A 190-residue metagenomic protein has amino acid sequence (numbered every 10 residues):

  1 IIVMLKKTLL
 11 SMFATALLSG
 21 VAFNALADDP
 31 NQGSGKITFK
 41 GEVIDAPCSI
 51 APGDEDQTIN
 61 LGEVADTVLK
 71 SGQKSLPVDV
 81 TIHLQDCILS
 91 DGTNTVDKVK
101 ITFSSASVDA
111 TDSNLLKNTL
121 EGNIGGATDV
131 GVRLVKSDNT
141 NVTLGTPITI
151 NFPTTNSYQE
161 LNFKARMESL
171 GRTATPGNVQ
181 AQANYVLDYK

Functional and structural regions predicted by a protein language model:
I1-S11, F23-K190: Mature extracellular/passenger domains of Gram-negative fimbrial/pilin and adhesin proteins
M12-G20: Bacterial N-terminal signal peptides
